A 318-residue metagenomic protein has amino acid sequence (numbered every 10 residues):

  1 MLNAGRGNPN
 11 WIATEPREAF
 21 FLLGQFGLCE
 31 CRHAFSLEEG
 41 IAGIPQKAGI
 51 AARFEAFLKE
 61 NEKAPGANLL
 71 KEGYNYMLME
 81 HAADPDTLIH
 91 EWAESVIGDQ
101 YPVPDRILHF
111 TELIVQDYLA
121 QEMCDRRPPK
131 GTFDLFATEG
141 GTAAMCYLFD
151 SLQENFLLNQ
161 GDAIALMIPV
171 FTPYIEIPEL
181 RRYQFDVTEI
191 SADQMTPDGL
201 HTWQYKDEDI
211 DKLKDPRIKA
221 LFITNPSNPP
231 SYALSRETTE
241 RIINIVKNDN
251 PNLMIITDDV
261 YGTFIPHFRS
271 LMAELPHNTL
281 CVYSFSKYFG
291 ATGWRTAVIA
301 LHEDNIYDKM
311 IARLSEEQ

Functional and structural regions predicted by a protein language model:
M1-L37: N-terminal glycine-rich, Lys/His-bearing helix-loop that initiates the first secondary-structure elements of many
G5-N8, M167-P169, H302-D304: Structural motif
N10-E15, I175, N228-Y232, T263-P266 (+2 more regions): Short catalytic/ligand-binding loop motif for oxyanion handling, primarily in non-cytosolic enzymes, centered on
E15-A19, P178-E179, R295: Short coil/turn segments at secondary-structure boundaries
S36-N250, G262-P276, L280: Conserved core of the PLP fold type I
R53-L58, E62, D84-L88, N278-Q318: Conserved core segment of the aminotransferase class I/II
D258-D259: Walker B catalytic acidic pair
